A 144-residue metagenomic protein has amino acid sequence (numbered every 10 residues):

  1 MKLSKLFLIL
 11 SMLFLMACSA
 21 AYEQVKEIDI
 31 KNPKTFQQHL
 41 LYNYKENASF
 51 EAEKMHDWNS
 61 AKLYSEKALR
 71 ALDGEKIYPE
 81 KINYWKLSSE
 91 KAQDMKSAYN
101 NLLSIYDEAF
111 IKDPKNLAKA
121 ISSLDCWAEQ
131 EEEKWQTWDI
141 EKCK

Functional and structural regions predicted by a protein language model:
K2-I9: Sec-dependent signal peptide recognition, specifically the positively charged N-region followed immediately by
I9-L10, W135: Secretory-pathway extracellular proteins and peptide precursors enriched for disulfide-bonded cysteines
S11-S19: Hydrophobic h-region of N-terminal signal peptides that target proteins for export in Gram-negative bacteria
C18-K144: Long, charged/polar, soluble alpha-helical segments
